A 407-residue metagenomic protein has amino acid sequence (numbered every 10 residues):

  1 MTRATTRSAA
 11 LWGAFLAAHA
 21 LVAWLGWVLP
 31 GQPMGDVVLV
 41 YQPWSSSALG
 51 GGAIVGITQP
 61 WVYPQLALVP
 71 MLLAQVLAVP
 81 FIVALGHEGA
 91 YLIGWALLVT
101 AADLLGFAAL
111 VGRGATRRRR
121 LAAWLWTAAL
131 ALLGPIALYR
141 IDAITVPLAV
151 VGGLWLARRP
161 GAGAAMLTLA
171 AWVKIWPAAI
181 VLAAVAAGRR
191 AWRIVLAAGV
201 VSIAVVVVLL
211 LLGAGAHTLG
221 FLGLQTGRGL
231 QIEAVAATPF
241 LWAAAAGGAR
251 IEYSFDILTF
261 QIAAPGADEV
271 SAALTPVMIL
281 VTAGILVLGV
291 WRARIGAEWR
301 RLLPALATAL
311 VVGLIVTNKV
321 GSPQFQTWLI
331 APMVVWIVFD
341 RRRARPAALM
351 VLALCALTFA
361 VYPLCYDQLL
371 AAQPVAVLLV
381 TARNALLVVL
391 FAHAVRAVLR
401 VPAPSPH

Functional and structural regions predicted by a protein language model:
M1-G223, V270-H407: Multi-pass membrane glycosyltransferase architecture that uses lipid-linked
P43, T58-G86, L230-G266: Short hydrophobic/aromatic helix or loop-helix immediately within or flanking a transmembrane segment in polytopic
A216-G248, V320-F325: Alpha-helical transmembrane segments and terminal signal-anchor/GPI-anchor hydrophobic tails, characterized by long
